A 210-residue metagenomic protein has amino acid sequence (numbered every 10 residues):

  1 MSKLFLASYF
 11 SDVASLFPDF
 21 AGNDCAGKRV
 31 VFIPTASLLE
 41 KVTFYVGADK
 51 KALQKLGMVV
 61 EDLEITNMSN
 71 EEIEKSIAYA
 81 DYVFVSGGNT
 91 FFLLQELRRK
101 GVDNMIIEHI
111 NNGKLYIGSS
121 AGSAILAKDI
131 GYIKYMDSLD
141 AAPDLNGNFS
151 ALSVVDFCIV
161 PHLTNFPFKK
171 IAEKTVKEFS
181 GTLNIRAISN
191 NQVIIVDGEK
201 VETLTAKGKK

Functional and structural regions predicted by a protein language model:
M1-Y82, S86: N-terminal beta1-alpha1 cap of cysteine-dependent amidohydrolase-like domains
S8-Y9, Q192-V193, D197-K210: Patatin-like phospholipase A catalytic core
V30, V83, S120, I159 (+1 more regions): A residue-level signal for conserved active-site and pocket-lining positions in enzyme catalytic cores
A36-L38, G88-F91, A121-G122, T164: Short glycine-rich anion-binding loops that position phosphate/pyrophosphate groups of nucleotides and phosphorylated
G57, A80, G113, V155-D156 (+1 more regions): Short, well-ordered alpha-helix to beta-strand connector turns
F91, S123-L126, V193-I195: Short, active-site-adjacent cap segments at secondary-structure transitions
Q95-E96, D103-N165: Class I SAM-dependent methyltransferase SAM-binding "motif I" and its flanking Rossmann-like core
S153-D197: Conserved anion/nucleotide-ligand pocket segment
